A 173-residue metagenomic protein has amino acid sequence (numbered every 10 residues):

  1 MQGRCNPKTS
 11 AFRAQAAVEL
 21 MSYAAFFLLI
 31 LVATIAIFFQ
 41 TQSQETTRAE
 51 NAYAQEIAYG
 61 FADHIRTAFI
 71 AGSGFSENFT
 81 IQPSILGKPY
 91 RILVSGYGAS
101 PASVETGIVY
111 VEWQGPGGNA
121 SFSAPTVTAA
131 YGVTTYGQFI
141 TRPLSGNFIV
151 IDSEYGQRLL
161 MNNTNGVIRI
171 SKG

Functional and structural regions predicted by a protein language model:
M1-R13: N-terminal leader/signal peptides at the extreme start of proteins
V18-M21, A25-T47: C-terminal juxtamembrane segment of a hydrophobic transmembrane alpha-helix
A36-G173: N-terminal export/assembly leader peptides and their processing motifs that target proteins to secretory
